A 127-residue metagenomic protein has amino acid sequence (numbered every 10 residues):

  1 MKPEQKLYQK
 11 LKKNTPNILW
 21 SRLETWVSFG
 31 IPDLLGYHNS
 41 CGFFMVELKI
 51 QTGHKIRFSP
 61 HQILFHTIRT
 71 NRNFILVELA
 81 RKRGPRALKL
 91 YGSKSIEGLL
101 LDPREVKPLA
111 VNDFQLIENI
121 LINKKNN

Functional and structural regions predicted by a protein language model:
M1-T25, N39: Acidic-basic catalytic patches of nuclease active cores, encompassing PD-(D/E)XK and other metal-cofactor nuclease
R22, E47, I75-V77: Structural signal for conserved beta-strand scaffold positions within catalytic alpha/beta enzyme cores
G30: Beta-rich catalytic cores
L34-G36, G42-T52: Conserved catalytic cores of phosphodiester-cleaving nucleases, focusing on short active-site segments
T52-T70: Mg2+/Mn2+-dependent nuclease catalytic core
T67-S95: Nucleic-acid nuclease catalytic cores
K94-P103: Acidic, Ser/Thr-rich peripheral helices and adjacent loops at domain boundaries
P103-N127: Charged phosphate-binding loop/patch that engages nucleotide di/tri-phosphates or the phosphate backbone of nucleic
